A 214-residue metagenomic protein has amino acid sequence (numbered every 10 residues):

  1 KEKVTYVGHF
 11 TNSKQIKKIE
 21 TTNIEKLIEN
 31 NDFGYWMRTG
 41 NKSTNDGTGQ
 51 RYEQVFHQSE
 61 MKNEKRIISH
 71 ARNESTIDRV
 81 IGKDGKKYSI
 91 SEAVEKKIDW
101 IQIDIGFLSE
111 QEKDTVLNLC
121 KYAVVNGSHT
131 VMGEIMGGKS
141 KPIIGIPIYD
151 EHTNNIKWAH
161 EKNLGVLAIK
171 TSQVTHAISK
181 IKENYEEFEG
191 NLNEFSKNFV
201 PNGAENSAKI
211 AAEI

Functional and structural regions predicted by a protein language model:
K1: Conserved nucleotide-diphosphate donor binding/catalytic pocket of glycan-assembly enzymes
V4-Y122, T153: Donor-nucleotide binding loops and adjacent catalytic segments primarily of GT-B fold Leloir glycosyltransferases
D46-Q50, I156, T171, A204: Conserved strand-to-helix beginnings and helix N-cap segments that scaffold or border functional pockets
N73-S75, T130-V131, Q173: Alpha-helix capping/helix-boundary segments
V80-D84, I90, M136-G138, P142-H176: Nucleotide-sugar donor-binding patch of glycosyltransferase catalytic domains
E110-N155: A donor-sugar binding/catalytic signature common to diverse glycosyltransferases and related nucleotide-sugar
V166, T171-S172, A177-F195: Conserved donor-nucleotide binding/catalytic region of nucleotide-linked donor-dependent transferases
V200-I214: C-terminal alpha-helical cap of glycosyltransferases
